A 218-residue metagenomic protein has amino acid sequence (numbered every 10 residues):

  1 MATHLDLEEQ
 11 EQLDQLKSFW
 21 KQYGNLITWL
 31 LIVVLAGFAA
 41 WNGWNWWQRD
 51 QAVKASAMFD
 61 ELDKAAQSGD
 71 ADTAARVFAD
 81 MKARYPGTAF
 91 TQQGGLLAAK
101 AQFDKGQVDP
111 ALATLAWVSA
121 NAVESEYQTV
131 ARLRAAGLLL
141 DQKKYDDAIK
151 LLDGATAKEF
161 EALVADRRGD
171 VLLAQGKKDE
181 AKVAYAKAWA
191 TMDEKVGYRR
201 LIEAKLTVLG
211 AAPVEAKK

Functional and structural regions predicted by a protein language model:
M1-V33: N-terminal positive-inside, membrane-proximal cytosolic segments immediately preceding the first
D6, L13, K21, A40-F59: Aromatic-capped interface at the extracytoplasmic side of an N-terminal signal-anchor transmembrane helix
Q10, G37, R49-S56, D72-A75 (+1 more regions): Amphipathic alpha-helical repeat elements characteristic of tetratricopeptide repeat
L35-W46, D72-A83, P110-V118, K143-L152: Repeat-mediated protein-protein interaction surfaces in helical alpha-solenoids
R49, S68, K105-V108: Short coil/turn and helix-start
K54-Q93: Short extracytoplasmic
F90, L97-K218: Soluble extracytoplasmic domains of inner/organellar membrane proteins
